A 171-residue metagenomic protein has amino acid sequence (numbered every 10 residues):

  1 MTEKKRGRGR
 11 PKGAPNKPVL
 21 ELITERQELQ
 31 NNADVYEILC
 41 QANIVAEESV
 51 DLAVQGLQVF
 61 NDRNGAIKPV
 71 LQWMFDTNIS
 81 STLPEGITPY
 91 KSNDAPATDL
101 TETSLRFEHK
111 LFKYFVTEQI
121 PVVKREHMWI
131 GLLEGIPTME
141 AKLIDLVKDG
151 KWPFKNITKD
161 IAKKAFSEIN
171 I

Functional and structural regions predicted by a protein language model:
G9-P11, P18-I171: N-terminal nucleic-acid-engaging modules of covalent nucleotidyltransferase systems
